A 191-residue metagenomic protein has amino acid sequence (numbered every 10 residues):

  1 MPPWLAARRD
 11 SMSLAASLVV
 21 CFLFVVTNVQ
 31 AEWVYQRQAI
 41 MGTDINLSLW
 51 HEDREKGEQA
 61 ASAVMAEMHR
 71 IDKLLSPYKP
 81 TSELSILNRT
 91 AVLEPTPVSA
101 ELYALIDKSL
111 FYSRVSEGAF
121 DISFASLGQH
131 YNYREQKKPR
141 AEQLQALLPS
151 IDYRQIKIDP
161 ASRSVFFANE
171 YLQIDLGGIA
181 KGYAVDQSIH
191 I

Functional and structural regions predicted by a protein language model:
M1-R9: N-terminal secretory signal peptides that target proteins for export/translocation
P3, V20-F22: Short non-domain terminal segments
D10-V20: Sec-dependent signal peptide recognition, specifically the positively charged N-region followed immediately by
S17, F24-G177, H190: A contiguous, well-ordered beta/alpha segment that forms the leading edge of an enzyme domain
K181: Short, conserved phosphate/pyrophosphate- and ester-handling motifs at nucleotide-, phospho-/glycolipid
V185-I191: Membrane-interfacial alpha-helical segments at the cytosolic side of multi-pass membrane proteins
